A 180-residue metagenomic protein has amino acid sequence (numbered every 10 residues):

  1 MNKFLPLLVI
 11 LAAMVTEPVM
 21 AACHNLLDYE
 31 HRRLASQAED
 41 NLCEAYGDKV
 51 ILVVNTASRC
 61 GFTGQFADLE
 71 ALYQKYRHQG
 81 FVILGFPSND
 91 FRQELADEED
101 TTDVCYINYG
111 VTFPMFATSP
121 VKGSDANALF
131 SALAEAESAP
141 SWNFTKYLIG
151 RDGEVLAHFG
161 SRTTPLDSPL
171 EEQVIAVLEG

Functional and structural regions predicted by a protein language model:
N2-V9: Sec-dependent signal peptide recognition, specifically the positively charged N-region followed immediately by
A13-Y29, Y46-G47: N-proximal helix/coil linker or "cap" segments that precede and/or mark the start of modular domains
D28-E30, A117, G150, L178: Terminal helix/beta-alpha structural elements that buttress the NAD(P)+-binding lobe
Y29-V50, A71-Y76: A short beta-strand-turn-helix
G47-I51, R77-V82, Y109-P114, N143-F144 (+1 more regions): Loop/turn elements at helix/coil->beta-strand transitions in domains of secreted/extracellular proteins
N55-R59: Amphipathic alpha-helical repeat scaffolds
F62-A126: Structural microenvironment flanking redox-active thiols in thiol-disulfide oxidoreductases
A128-S131, E135-G180: Thiol-/selenol-based redox modules, centered on thioredoxin-like and closely related oxidoreductase domains
